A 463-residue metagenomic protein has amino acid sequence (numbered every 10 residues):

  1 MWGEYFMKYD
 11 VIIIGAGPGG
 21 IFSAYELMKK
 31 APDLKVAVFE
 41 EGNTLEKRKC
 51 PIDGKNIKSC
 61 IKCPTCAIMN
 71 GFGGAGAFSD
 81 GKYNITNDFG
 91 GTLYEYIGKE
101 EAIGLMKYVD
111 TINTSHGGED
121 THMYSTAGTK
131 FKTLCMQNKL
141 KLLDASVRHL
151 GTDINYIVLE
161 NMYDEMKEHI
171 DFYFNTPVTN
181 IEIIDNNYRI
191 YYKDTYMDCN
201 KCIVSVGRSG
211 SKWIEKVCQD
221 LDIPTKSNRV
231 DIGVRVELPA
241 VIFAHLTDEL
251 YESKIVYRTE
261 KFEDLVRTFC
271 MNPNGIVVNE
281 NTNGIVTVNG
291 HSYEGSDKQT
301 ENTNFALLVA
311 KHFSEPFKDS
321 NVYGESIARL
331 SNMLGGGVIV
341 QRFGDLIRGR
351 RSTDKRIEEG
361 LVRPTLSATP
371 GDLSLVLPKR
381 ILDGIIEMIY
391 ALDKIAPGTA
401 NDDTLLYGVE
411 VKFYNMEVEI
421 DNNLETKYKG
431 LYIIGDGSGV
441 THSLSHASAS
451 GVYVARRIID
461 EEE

Functional and structural regions predicted by a protein language model:
W2-G90, A127-T129, T133-E463: Residues forming the flavin
G71-T121: Dinucleotide-binding Rossmann-like beta1-alpha1 core, especially the glycine-rich loop that anchors the ADP
